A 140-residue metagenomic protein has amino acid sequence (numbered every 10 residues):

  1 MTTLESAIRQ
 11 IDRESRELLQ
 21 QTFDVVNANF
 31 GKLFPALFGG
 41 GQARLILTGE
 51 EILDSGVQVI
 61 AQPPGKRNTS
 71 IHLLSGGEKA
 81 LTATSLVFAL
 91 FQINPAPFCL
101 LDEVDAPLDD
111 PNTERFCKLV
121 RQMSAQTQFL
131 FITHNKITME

Functional and structural regions predicted by a protein language model:
M1-E140: Terminal ABC-like ATPase head and other globular end-domains that cap long coiled-coil arms in SMC/Rad50/SbcC-family
